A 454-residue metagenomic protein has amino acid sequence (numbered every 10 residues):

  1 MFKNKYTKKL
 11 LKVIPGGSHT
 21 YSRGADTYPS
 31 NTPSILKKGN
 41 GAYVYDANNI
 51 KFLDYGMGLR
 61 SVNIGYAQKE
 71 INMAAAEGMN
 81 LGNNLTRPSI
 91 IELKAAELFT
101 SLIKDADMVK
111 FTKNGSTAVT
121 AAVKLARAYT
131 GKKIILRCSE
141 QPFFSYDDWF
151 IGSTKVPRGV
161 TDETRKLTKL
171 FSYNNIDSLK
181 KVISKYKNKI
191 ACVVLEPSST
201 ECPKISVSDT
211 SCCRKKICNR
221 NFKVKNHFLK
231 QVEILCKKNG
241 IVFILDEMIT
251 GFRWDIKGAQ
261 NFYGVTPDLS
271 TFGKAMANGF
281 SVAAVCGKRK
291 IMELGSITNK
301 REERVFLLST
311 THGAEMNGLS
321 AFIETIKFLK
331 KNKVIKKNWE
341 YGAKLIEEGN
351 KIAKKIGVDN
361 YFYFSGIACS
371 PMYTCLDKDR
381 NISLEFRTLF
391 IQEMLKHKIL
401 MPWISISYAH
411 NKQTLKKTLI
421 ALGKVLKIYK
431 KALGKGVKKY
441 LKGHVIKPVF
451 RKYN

Functional and structural regions predicted by a protein language model:
M1-N454: Conserved N-terminal phosphate-binding loop of PLP-dependent enzymes in the Aspartate aminotransferase
